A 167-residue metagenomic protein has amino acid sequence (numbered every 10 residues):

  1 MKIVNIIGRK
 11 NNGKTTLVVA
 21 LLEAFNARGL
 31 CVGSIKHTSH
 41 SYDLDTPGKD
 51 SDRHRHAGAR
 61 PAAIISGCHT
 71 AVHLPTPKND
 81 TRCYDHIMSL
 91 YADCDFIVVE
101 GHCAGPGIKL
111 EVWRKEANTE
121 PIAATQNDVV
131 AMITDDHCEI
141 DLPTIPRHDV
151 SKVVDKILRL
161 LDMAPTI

Functional and structural regions predicted by a protein language model:
I3: Walker A (P-loop) ATP-phosphate-binding motif of ABC ATPase nucleotide-binding domains
I6: Hydrophobic anchor at the beta1->P-loop junction of P-loop NTPases
K10: The conserved Walker
K14: Conserved lysine of the Walker
A20-K78: N-terminal phosphate/diphosphate-binding loop that engages ATP/GTP or pyrophosphate donors across diverse enzyme folds
P75-A104: Phosphate-binding/switch loop-helix module in NTP-utilizing enzymes
F96, E100-P165: Phosphate/Mg2+-binding loops and adjacent switch elements in nucleotide/diphosphate-handling enzyme cores
